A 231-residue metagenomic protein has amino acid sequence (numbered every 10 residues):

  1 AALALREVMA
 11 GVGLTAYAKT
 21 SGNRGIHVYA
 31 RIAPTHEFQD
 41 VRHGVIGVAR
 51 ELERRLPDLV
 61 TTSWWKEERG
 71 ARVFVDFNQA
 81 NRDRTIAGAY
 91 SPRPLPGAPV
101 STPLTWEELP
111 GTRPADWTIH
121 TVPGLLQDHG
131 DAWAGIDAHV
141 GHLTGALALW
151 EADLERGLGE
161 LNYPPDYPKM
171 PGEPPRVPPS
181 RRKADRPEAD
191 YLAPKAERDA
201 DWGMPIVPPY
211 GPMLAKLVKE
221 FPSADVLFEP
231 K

Functional and structural regions predicted by a protein language model:
A1-R24, R31-V41, V218, E229-P230: Signature for HUH/AEP ssDNA processing cores
G25-I26, R69: Short secondary-structure capping/turn micro-motifs that flank functional sites
H27-A33, F74-F77: A short beta-strand motif that forms the metal-chelation/ATP-contact edge of phosphoryl-transfer active sites
Q39-F228: C-terminal accessory nucleic-acid interaction domains of nucleic acid-metabolism proteins
